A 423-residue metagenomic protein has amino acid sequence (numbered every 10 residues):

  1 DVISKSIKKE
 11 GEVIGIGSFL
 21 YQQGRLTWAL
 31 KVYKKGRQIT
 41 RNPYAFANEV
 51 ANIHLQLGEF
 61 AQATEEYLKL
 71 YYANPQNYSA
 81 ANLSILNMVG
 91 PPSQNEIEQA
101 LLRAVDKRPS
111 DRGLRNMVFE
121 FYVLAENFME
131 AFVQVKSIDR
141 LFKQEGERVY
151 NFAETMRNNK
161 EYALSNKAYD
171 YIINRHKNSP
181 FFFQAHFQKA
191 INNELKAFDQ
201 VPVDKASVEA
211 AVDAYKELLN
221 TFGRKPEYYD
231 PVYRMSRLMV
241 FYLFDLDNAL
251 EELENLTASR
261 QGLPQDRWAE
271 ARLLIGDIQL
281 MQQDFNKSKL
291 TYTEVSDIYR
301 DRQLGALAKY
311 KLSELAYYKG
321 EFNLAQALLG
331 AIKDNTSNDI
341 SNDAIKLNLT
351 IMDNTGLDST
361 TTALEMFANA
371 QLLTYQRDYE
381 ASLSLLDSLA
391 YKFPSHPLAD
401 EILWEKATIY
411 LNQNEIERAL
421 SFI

Functional and structural regions predicted by a protein language model:
D1-I423: Acidic, polar-rich low-complexity tracts and alpha-helical solenoid repeat scaffolds
